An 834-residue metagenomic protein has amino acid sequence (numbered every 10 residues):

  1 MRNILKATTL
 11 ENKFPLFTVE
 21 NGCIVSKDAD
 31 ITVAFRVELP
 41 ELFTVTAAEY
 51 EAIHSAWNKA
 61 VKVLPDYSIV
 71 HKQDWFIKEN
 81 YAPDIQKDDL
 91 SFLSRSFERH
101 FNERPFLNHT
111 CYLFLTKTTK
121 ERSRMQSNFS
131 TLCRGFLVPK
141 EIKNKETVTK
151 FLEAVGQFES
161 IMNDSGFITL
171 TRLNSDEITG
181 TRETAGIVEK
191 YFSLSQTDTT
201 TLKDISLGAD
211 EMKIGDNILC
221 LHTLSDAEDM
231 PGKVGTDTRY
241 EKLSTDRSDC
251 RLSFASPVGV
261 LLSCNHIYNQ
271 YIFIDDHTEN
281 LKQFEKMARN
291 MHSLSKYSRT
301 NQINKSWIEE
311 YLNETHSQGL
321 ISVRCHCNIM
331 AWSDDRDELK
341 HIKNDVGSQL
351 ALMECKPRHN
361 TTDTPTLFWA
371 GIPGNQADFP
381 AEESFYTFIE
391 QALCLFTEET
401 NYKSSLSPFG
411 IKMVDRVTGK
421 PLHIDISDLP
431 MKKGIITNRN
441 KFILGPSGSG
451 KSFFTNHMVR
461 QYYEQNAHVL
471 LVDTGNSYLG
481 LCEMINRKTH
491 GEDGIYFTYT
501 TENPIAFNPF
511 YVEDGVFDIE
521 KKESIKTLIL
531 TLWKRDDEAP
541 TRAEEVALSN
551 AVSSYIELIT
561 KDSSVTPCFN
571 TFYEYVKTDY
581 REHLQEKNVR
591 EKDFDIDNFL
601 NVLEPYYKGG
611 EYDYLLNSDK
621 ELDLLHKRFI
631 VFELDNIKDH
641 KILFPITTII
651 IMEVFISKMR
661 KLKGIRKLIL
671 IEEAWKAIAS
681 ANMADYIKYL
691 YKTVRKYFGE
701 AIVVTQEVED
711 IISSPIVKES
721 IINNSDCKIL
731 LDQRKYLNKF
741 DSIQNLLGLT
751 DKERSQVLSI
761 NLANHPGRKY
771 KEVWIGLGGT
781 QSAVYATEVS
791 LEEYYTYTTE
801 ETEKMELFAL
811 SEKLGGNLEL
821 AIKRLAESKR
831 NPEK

Functional and structural regions predicted by a protein language model:
M1-E399: Extended, folded cores of ATP/NTP-driven motor/assembly subunits in large transport and secretion machines
C23-A29, N102-L107, S317-S322, V414-R416 (+3 more regions): Short glycine/proline-enriched loop/turn "hinge" motifs that connect secondary-structure elements and lie
I31, H109-C111, H468, R628 (+1 more regions): The start of beta-strands in P-loop NTPase/AAA+ ATPase cores
P40, A47, E51-V63, S263 (+10 more regions): P-loop NTPase motor domains
I85-L90, S127-L132, G374-A377, M484-T489 (+5 more regions): Short secondary-structure boundary/capping segments
H100, D514-P567, P715-K834: P-loop NTPase motor core of the ASCE superfamily
L132-S160, M353, G445-G450, T796-A821: Short, cationic low-complexity segments
S427-R460, V469-Y478, I495-N503, D635-S755 (+1 more regions): Conserved P-loop NTPase motor cores
